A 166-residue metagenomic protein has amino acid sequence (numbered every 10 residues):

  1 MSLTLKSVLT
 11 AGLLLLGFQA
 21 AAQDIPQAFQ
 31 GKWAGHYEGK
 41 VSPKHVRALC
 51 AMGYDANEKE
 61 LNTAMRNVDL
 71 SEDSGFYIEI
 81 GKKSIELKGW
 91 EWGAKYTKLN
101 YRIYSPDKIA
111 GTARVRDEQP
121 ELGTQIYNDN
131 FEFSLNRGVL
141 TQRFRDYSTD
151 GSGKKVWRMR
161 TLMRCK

Functional and structural regions predicted by a protein language model:
M1-L9: Bacterial N-terminal signal peptides that target proteins for export
V8-G17: Bacterial N-terminal signal peptides
F18-A22: Sec/Tat signal peptide C-region and signal peptidase I cleavage site
D24-I25, F29-S84, Q119-Q125, G153: Short, solvent-exposed loop/hinge segments that bridge or flank secondary-structure elements
P26-Q30, I80, Y101-I109, F133-V139 (+1 more regions): A short, structured loop/turn motif at beta-sheet edges
M65-E118: Predominantly extracellular/secreted and cell-surface proteins with exposed, flexible low-complexity segments
S74-E79, T97-I103, Q125-L135, M159-R164: Hydrophobic/aromatic beta-strand elements that line small-molecule binding cavities or substrate pockets in beta-rich
R102, R137-K166: Edge beta-strand at a domain terminus
